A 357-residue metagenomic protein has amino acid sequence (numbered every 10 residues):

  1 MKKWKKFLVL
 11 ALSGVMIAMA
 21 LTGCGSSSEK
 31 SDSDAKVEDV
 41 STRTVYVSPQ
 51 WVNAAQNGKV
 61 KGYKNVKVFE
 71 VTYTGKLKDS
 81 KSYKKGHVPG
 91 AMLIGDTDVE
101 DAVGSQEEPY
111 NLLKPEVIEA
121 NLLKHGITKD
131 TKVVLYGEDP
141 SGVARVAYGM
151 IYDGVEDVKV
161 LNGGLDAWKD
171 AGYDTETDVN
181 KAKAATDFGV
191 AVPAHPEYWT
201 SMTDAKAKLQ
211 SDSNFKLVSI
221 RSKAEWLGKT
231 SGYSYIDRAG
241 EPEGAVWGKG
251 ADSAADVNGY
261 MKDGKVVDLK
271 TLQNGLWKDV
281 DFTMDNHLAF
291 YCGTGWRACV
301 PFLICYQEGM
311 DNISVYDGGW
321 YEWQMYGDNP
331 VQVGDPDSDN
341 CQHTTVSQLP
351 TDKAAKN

Functional and structural regions predicted by a protein language model:
M1-A11: Bacterial N-terminal signal peptides that target proteins for export
M19-G23: C-terminal motif of bacterial Sec signal peptides marking the signal peptidase cleavage site
G25-S27: Bacterial signal peptide processing site
S31-T74: N-terminal module-boundary/linker segments of secreted carbohydrate-active enzymes
A35-D39, L112-A207, G293, R297-Y321: Thiolate-centered catalytic microenvironments shared by cysteine-dependent enzyme domains
V37-P49, A102, D166-E243, D328-N357: Active-site neighborhoods of enzymes that stabilize oxyanions during catalysis
A102-K129, K249-L288: Helix-loop module immediately N-terminal to the HCX5R catalytic loop in PTP-like cysteine phosphatase domains
K265-M325, N329: Extracellular low-complexity, Gly/Ser/Thr-rich intrinsically disordered linkers and protease-sensitive activation/hinge
